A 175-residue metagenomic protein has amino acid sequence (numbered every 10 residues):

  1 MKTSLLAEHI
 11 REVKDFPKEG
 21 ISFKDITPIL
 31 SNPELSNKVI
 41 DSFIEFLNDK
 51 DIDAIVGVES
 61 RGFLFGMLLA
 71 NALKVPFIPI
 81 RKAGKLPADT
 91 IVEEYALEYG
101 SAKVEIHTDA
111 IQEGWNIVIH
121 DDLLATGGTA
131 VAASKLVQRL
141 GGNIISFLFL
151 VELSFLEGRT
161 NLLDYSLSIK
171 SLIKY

Functional and structural regions predicted by a protein language model:
M1-I52: Active-site-facing substrate-recognition patch
L6-E8, V131-Y175: PRPP-dependent phosphoribosyltransferase catalytic core
G20, I55, F77, F147: Residue-level signature of catalytic and energy-coupling elements of molecular machines, predominantly ATP/GTP-dependent
I52-E59: Short glycine-rich phosphate-binding loop at a beta-alpha junction
D53, W115, I145: Conserved acidic residues
L64-L73: Short Gly/Thr/Asp-enriched flexible loops that form oxyanion-binding sites at enzyme active sites
V75-V118: Short, glycine/charge-rich flexible loops or terminal/linker lids adjacent to PRPP-binding catalytic cores
D122, G127: Conserved G/P- and acidic residue-centered "switch" motifs that form tight phosphate/ATP-binding loops in soluble
